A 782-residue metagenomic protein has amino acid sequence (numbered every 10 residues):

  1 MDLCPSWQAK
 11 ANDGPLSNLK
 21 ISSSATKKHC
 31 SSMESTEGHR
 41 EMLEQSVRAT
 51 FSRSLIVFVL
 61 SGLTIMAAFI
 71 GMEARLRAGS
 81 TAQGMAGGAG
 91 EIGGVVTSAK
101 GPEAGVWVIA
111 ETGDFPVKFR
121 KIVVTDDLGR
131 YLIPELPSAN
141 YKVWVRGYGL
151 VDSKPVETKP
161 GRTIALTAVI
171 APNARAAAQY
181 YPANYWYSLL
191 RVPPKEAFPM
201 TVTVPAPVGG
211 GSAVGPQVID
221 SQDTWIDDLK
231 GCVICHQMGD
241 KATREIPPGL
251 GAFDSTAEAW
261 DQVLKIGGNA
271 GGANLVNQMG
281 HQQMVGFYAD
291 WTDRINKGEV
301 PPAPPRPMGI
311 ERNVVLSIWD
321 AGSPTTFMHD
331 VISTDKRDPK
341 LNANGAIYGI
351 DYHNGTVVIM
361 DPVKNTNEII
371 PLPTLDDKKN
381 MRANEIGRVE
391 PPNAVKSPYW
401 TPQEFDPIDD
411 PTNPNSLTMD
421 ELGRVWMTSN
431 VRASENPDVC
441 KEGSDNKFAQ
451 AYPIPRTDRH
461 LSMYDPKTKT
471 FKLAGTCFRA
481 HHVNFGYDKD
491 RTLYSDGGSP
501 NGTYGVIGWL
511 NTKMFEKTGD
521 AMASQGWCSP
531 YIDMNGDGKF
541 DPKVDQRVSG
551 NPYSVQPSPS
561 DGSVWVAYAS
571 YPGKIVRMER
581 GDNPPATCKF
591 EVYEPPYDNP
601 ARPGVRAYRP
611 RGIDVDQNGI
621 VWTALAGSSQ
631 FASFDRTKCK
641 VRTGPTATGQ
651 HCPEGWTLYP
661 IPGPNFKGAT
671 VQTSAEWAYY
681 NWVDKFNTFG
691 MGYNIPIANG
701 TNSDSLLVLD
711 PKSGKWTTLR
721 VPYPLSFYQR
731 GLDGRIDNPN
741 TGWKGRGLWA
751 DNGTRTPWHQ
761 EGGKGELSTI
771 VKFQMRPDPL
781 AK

Functional and structural regions predicted by a protein language model:
F69-E91, V95-G101: Beta-strand-rich domain onsets/edges
A86, G113-E135: Short, acidic Ser/Thr/Gly-rich low-complexity loop/linker segments typical of extracellular and cell-surface proteins
G90, S98-D114, S138, Y187-G209: Short, ordered, surface-exposed loop/turn motifs in non-cytosolic proteins
G113-K118, N140-G161: A short, solvent-exposed loop/turn motif at the edges and junctions of modular extracellular/periplasmic domains
L229-D240: The canonical Cys-X-X-Cys-His
A242-G249, G349, M427-T457, G498-A523 (+4 more regions): Short, conserved, GDST-rich strand-edge loop motifs in beta-rich repeat architectures
G322-A343, E404-L422, V483-D490, R547-S560 (+4 more regions): Structural signature of eukaryotic scaffold interfaces centered on beta-propeller domains
A632-S633, L725-K782: Blade-level signature of beta-propeller repeat domains, shared across WD40, Kelch, NHL, RCC1 and BNR/Asp-box propellers
